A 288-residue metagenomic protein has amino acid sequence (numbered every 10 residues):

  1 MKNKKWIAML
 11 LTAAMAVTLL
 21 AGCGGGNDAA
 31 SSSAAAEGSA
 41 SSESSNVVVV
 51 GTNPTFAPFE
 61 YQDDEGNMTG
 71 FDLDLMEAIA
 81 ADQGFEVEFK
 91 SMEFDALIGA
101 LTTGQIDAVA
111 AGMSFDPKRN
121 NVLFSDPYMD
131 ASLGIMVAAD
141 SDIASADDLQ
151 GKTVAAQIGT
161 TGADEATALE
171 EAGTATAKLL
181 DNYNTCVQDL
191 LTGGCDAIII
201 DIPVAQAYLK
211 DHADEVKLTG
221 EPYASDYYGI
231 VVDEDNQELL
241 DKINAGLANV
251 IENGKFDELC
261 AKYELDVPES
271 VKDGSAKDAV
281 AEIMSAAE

Functional and structural regions predicted by a protein language model:
W6, L19-S39: Bacterial lipoprotein signal-peptidase II cleavage site
G24-G26, L73-D82, T153, T160 (+1 more regions): Extended ligand-binding regions for polar small-molecule ligands
G25, D164-L180, K217-T219, A248-E288: Ligand-binding clefts/hinges and TM-proximal coupling segments of bilobed small-molecule sensing domains
A34-G112: Extracytoplasmic small-molecule ligand-binding "clamshell" domains of the periplasmic binding protein/Venus flytrap
P54, D130-V137, I202, Q206 (+2 more regions): Periplasmic-binding protein-like
L73, E88-A100, S141, A177-T192 (+1 more regions): Short helix-initiation/N-cap motifs at beta->coil->alpha
A81, E86-D148, K217: Acidic, polar ligand-binding/catalytic clefts
G112-N121, T167-A168, L191-T192, D196-S225: A ligand-binding cleft/hinge motif common to bilobed small-molecule-binding domains
